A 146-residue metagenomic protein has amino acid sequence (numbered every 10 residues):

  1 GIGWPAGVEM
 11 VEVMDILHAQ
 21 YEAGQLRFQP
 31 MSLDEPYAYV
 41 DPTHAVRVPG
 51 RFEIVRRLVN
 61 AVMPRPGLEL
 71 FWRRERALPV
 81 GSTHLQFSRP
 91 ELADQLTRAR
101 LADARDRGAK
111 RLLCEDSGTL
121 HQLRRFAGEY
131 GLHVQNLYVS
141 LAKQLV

Functional and structural regions predicted by a protein language model:
G1-V146: Iron-sulfur cluster-binding electron-transfer modules in prokaryotic oxidoreductases
